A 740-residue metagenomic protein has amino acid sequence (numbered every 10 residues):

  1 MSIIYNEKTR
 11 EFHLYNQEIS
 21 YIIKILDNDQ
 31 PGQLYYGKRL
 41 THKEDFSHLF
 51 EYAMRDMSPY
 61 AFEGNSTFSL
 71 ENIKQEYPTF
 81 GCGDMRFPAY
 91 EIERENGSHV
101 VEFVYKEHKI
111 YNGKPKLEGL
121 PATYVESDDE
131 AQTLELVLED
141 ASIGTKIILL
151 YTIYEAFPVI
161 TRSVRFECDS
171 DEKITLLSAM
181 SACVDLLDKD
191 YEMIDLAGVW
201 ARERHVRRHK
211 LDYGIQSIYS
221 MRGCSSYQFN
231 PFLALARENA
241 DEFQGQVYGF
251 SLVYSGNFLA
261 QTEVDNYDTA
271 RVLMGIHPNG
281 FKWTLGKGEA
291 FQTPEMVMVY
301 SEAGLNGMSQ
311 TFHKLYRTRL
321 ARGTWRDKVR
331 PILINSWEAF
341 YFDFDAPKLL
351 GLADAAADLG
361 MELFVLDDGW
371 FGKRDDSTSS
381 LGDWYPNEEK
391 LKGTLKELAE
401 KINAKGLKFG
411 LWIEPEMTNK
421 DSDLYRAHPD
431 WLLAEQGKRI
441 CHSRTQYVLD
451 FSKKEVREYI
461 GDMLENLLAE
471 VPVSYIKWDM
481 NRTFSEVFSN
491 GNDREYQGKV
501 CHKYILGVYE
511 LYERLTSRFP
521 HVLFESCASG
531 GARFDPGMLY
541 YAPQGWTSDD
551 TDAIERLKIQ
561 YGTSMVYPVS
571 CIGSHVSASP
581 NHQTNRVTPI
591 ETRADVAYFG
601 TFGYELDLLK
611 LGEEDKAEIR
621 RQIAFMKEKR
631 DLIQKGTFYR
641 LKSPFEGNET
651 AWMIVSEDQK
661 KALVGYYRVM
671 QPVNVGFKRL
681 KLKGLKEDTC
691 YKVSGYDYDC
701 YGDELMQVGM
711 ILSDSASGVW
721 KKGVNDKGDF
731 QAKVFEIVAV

Functional and structural regions predicted by a protein language model:
Y5, R10-H13, Y21, P31-E263 (+2 more regions): Polysaccharide-binding surfaces and accessory modules of carbohydrate-active proteins
E18, V164, G288, I334 (+7 more regions): Conserved, mostly hydrophobic/aromatic
E71-L117, E242-N257, V299-T324, M361-D368 (+3 more regions): Glycine-rich, aromatic-flanked loop segments that form ligand/cofactor-binding clefts across common enzyme folds
V100-Y105, W283-E302, F730-I737: Short Pro-Gly-centered flexible turn/kink motifs
E242, P644-K686: Carbohydrate-binding surface patches
W325-G461, Y475: Aromatic-lined carbohydrate-binding/catalytic grooves of carbohydrate-active enzymes
K392-T394, R426-H428, L432-V587, T601 (+2 more regions): Active-site neighborhood of glycoside hydrolase catalytic domains
M670-V740: C-terminal beta-sandwich/jelly-roll accessory domains of carbohydrate-active enzymes
